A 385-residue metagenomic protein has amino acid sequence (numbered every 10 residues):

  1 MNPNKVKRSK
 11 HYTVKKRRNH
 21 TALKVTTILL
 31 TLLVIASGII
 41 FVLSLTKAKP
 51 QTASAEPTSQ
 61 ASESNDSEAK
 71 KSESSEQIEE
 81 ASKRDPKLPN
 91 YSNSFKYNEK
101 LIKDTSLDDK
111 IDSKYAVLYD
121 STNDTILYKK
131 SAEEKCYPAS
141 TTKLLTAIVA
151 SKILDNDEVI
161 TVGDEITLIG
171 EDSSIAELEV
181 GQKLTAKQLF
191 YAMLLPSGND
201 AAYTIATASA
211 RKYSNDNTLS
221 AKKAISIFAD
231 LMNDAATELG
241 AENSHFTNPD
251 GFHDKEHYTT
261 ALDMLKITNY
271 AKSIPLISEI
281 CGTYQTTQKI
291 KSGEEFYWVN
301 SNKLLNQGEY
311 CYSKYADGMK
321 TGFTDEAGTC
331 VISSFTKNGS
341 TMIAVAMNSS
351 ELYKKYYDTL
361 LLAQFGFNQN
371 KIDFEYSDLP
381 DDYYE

Functional and structural regions predicted by a protein language model:
M1-R18: N-terminal targeting leaders characterized by basic, low-complexity, disordered sequences that direct proteins
N2, P89-S94, L101-I111, Y115 (+1 more regions): Penicillin-recognizing serine hydrolase domain
N2, R18-I28, I35-A53, P57 (+2 more regions): Conserved SxxK-family serine transpeptidase/carboxypeptidase catalytic domain of penicillin-binding proteins
V6, H11, V25, D66 (+1 more regions): N-terminal cationic leader/targeting segments used for protein routing and processing
K15-T27, F95-E99, K103-D104: Compositionally biased intrinsically disordered low-complexity regions
A53-E73: Short extracytoplasmic/periplasmic juxtamembrane "stem" segments immediately C-terminal to an N-terminal membrane anchor
K71-L262, A271: Active-site-adjacent loops and short helices of periplasmic peptidoglycan-processing enzymes
